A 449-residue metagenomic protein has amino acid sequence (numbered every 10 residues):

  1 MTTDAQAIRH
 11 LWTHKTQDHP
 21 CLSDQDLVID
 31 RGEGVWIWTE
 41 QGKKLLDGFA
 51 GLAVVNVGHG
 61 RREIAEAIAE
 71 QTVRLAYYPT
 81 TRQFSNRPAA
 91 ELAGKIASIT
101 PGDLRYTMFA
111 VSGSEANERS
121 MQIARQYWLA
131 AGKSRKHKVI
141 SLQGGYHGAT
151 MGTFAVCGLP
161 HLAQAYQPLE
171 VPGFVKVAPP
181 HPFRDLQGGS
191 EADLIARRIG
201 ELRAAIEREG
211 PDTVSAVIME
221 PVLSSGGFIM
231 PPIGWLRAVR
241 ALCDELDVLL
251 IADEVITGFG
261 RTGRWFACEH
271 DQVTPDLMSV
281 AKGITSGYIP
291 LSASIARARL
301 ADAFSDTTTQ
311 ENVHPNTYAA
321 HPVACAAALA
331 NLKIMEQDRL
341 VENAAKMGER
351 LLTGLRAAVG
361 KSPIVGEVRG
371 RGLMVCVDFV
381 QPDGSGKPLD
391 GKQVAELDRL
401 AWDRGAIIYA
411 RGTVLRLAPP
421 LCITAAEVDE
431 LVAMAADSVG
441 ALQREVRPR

Functional and structural regions predicted by a protein language model:
M1-R449: Conserved N-terminal phosphate-binding loop of PLP-dependent enzymes in the Aspartate aminotransferase
